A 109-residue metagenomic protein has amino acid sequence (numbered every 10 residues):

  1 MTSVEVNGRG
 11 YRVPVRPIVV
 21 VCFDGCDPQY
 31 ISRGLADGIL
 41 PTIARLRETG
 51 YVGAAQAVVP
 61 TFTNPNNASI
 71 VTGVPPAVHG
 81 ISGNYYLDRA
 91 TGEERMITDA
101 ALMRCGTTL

Functional and structural regions predicted by a protein language model:
M1-P17, G25-L109: Active-site nucleophile/metal-coordination loop of metallo-enzymes that catalyze phosphate/sulfate and related
C22: Generic enzyme active-site microenvironment
